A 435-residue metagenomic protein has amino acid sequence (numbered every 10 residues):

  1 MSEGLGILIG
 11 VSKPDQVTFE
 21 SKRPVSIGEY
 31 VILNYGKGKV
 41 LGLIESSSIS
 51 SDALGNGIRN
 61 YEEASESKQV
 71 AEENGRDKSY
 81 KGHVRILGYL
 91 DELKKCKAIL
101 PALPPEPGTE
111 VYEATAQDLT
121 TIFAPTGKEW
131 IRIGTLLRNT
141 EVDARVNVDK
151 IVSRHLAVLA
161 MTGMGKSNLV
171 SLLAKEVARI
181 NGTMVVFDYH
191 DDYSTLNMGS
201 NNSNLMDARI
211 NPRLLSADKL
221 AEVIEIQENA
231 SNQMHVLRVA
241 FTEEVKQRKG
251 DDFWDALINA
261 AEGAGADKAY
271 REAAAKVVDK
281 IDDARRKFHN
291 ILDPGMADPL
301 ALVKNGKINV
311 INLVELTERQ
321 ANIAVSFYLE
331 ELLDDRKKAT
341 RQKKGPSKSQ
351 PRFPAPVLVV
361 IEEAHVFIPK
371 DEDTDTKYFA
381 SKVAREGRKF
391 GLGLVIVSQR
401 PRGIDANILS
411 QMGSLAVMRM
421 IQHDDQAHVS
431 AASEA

Functional and structural regions predicted by a protein language model:
M1-L159, L173, K348, R352-F353: Basic- and hydrophobic-enriched, low-structure N-terminal and domain-boundary segments that flank ATP-binding catalytic
N74, V223-I226, A384-A435: Conserved ATP-driven motor cores of ASCE-family P-loop NTPases powering translocation/secretion/packaging/pilus
K128-M206, A431: Glycine-rich phosphate-binding loop of nucleotide-binding enzymes
V177, L332-K337, F379-V395: Substrate-engagement module of ASCE P-loop NTPases
I180-V185, N305-I308, P354-L358, F390-V395: Loop/turn-to-beta-strand initiation segments
Y189, E362-A364, K370: Walker B catalytic acidic pair
N197, M206-N309: Helical/strand "switch-coupling" subdomains that flank nucleotide/phosphate-binding cores, especially in P-loop NTPases
H289-P299, V303-V357, K370-D373: Conserved helicase/translocase P-loop NTPase motor core
